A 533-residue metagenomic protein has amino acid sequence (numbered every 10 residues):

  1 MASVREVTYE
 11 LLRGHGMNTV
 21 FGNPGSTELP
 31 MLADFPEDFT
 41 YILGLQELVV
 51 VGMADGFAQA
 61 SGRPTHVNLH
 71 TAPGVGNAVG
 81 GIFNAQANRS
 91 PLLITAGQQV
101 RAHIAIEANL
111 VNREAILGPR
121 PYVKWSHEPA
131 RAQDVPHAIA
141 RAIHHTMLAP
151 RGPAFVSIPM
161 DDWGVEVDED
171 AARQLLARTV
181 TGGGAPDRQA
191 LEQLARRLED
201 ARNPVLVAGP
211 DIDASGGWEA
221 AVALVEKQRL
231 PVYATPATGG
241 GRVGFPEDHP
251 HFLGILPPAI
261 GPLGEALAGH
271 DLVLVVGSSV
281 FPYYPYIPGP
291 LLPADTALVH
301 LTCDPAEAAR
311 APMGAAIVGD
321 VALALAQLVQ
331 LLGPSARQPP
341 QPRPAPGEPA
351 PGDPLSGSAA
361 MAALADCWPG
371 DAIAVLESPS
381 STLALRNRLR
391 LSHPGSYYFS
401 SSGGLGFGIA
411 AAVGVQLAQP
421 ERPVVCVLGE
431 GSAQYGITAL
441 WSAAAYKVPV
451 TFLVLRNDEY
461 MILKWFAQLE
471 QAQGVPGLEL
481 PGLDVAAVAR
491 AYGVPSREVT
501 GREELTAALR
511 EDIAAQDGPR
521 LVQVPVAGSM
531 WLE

Functional and structural regions predicted by a protein language model:
M1-L331, C367-G370, S442, P449-F452 (+1 more regions): N-terminal alpha/beta PP-like core and its mobile active-site loop of ThDP/TPP-dependent enzymes
V4-N18, N23-S26, M31-A33, P342-E421: Active-site diphosphate/adenylate-binding microenvironment
P24-G25, A96, M160, P236 (+4 more regions): Short, small-residue-rich loop/turn micro-motifs
E47, D161, T302, E377 (+3 more regions): Acidic active-site catalytic centers that drive phospho-/nucleotidyl reactions and related ester hydrolyses
T95, H103-V111, P258, G264 (+4 more regions): Thiamine diphosphate
P121-W125, A177, Q341-D353, Y492-V494: Short glycine/proline- and acidic residue-enriched helix-loop micro-motifs that form flexible lids or anion-recognition
Q133, D295-T382, V499-E511, A515-E533: Phosphate/pyrophosphate-binding active-site segments
G209-D213, P349, G429-G431: Conserved short loop/turn motifs at secondary-structure junctions
